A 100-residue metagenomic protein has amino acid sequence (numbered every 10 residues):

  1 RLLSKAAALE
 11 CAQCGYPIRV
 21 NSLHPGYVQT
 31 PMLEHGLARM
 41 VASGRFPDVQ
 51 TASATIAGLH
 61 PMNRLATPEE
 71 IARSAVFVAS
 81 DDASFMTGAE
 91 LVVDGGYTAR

Functional and structural regions predicted by a protein language model:
R1-C14: Conserved catalytic helix of short-chain dehydrogenase/reductases
C11-Y16, V28, A66, A79: A short hydrophobic alpha-helix cap/turn motif
C14-R19, M86-G88: Short, small/polar-rich loop/turn modules that mediate ligand/substrate recognition or access, typified
R19-Q29, A79, V92-D94: Conserved SDR Rossmann-fold cofactor-binding beta-strand/turn motif
Y27-L59: A glycine/serine/threonine-rich, flexible loop-to-helix segment that serves as the NAD(P) cofactor-binding "lid"
R45-Q50, H60-I71, D82: A conserved structural motif in NAD(P)-dependent oxidoreductases
R64, A75-F77, D82, T87-R100: Short C-terminal tail/terminal secondary-structure segment of NAD(P)H-dependent dehydrogenase/reductase domains
